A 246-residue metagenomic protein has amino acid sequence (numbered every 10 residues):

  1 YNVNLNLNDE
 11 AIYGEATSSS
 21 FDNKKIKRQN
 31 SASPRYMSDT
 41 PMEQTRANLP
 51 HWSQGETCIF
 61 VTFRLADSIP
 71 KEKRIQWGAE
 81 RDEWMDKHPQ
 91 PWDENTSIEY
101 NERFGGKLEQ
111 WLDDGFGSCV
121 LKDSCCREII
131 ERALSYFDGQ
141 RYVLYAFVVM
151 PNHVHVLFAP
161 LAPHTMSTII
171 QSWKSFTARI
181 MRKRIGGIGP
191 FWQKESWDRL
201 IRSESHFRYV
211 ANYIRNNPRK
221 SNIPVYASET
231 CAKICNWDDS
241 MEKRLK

Functional and structural regions predicted by a protein language model:
Y1-K246: Short catalytic/metal-binding and nucleic-acid-binding patches
